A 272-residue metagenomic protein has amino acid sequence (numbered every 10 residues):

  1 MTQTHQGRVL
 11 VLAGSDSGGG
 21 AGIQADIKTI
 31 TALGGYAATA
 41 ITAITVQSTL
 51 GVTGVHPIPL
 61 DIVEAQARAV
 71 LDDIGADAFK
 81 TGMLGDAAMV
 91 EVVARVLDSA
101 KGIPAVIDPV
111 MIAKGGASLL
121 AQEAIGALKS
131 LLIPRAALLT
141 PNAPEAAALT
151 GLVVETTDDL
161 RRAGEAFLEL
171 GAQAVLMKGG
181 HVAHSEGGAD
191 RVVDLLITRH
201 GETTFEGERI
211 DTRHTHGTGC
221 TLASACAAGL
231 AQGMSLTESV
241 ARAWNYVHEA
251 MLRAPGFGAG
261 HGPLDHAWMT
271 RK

Functional and structural regions predicted by a protein language model:
M1-H5, V11, G22, A189-F205: Acidic-glycine-rich active-site phosphate/pyrophosphate-binding loop
T2-V11, I27, T31-G115: Conserved N-terminal subdomain of the carbohydrate kinase-like
Q6, P57, T237-K272: Charged C-terminal helix
L12-G18, E202-H216: Short pre-catalytic strand/loop immediately N-terminal to key active-site residues, enriched for Gly-Thr
T29, A147-A148, R213-L236: Short, small-residue alpha-helix embedded
L33-A38, E202-T203, G229-W244: Phosphate-handling active-site elements
E64, D77, A87-P104, Q173 (+4 more regions): Nucleotide and nucleotide-moiety/phosphate-recognizing core
Q122-E202: Conserved phosphate/ATP/ADP-binding segment of small-molecule kinases
